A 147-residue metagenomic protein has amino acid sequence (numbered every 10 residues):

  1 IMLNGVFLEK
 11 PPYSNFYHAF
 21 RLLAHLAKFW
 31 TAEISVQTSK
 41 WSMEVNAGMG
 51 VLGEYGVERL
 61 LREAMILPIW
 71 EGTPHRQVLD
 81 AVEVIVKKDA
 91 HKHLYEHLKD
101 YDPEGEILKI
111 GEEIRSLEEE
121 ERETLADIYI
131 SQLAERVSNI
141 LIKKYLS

Functional and structural regions predicted by a protein language model:
I1-S147: Flavin-dependent oxidoreductase catalytic core characteristic of acyl-CoA dehydrogenase/oxidase-like enzymes
